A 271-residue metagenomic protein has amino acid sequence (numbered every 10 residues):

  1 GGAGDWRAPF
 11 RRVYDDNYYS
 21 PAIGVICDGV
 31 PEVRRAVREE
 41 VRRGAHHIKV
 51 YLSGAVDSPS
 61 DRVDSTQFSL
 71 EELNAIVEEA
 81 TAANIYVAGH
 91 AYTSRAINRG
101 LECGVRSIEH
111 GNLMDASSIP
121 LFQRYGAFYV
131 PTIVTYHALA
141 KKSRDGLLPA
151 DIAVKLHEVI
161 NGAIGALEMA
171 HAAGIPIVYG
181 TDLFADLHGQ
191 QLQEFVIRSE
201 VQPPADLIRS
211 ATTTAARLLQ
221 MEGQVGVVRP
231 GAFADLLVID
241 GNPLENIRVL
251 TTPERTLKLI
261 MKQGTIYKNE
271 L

Functional and structural regions predicted by a protein language model:
G1-T81, S118-P120, Y125-A138, K142-D145: Divalent-metal coordination cores built from histidine and acidic residues
G2-D5, S58-S60, R95-C103, I133-L148 (+3 more regions): Histidine/acidic-residue-rich catalytic or RNA/ligand-binding cores of hydrolases and nuclease-related proteins
I48-V50, V87-G89, I108-E109, Y129-P131 (+1 more regions): Hydrophobic faces of well-ordered beta-strands that scaffold small-molecule active sites in alpha/beta enzyme cores
S69-A75, A80, A88-L101: N-terminal active-site wall of soluble small-molecule enzyme domains
A82, L147-D151, V159-P243: His/Asp/Glu-enriched, well-ordered alpha-helical/loop segment that forms or immediately abuts the divalent-metal
N98-S118, I197-A211: Structural recognition of alpha->loop->beta junctions
